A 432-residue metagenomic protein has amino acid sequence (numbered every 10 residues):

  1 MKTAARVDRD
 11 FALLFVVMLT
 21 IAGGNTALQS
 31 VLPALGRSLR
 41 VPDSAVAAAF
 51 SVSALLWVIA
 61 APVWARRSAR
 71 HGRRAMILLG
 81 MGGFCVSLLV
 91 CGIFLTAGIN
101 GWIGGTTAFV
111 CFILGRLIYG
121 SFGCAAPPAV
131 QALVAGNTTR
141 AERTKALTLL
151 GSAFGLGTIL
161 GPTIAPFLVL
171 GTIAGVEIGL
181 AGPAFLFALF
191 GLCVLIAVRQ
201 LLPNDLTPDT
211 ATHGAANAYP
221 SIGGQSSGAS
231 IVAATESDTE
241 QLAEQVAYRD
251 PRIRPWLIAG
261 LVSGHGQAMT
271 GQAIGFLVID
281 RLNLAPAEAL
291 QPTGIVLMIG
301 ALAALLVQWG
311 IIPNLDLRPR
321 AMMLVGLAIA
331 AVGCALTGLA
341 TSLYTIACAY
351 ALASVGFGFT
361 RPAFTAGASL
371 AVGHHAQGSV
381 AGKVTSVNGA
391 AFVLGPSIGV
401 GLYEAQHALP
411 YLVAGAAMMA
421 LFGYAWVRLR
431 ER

Functional and structural regions predicted by a protein language model:
M1-D8, P203-I258: Juxtamembrane intracellular "pre-TM" segments in multi-pass secondary transporters
L19, G101-A125, T345-F359: Hydrophobic core of transmembrane alpha-helices in multi-pass small-molecule transporters, especially MFS/SLC-type
S30-S44, Q272-Q291: Short amphipathic helix-loop junctions that connect adjacent transmembrane helices in Major Facilitator Superfamily/SLC
A48-R66, I295-G310: Central cavity-lining transmembrane alpha-helices of secondary-active solute carriers, predominantly the Major
A60-R73, L306-P319, Y403: Helix-to-loop junctions at the C-terminal end of transmembrane segments in multipass secondary transporters
G82-G105, I329-T341: C-terminal ends and interior cores of transmembrane alpha-helices in multi-pass membrane transporters/permeases
G115-F154: Cytoplasmic helix-loop-helix junction between adjacent transmembrane helices in 12-TM secondary transporters
A125-T138, F359-G373: Intracellular juxtamembrane helix-capping segments at the cytosolic ends of symmetry-related transmembrane helices
